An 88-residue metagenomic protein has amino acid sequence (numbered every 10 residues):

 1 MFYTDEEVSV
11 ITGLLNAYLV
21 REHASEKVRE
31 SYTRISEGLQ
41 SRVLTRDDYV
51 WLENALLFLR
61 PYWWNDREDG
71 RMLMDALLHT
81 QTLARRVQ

Functional and structural regions predicted by a protein language model:
M1-Q88: A composition-driven surface/loop motif
